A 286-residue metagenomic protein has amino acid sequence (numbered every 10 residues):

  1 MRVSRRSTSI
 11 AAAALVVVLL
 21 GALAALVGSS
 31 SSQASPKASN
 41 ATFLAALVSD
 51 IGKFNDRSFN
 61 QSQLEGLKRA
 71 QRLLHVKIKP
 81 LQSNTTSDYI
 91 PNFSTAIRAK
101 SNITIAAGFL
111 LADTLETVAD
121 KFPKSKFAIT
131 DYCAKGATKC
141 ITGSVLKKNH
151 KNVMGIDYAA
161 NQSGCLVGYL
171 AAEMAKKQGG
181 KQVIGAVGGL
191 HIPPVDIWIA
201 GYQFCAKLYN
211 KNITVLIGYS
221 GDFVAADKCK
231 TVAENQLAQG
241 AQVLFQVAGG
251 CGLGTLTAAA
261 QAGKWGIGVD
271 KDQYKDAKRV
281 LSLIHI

Functional and structural regions predicted by a protein language model:
A22-A41: C-terminal region of N-terminal signal peptides and the immediate post-cleavage residues of exported proteins
N40, A45-A70, K79-Y89, F109-L111 (+1 more regions): Extracytoplasmic "Venus flytrap"
L67, G164-I213, I217: An alpha-beta-alpha
L74-S83, N210-F223: Short beta-strand elements in bilobed, periplasmic/extracellular small-molecule ligand-binding domains
T86-K100, A226-G240: Short, well-structured alpha-helical segments in soluble
S101-F109, K126-T130, G240-G249, I267-V269: Periplasmic-binding protein-like
P123-D157, D270-K278: Flexible loop/hinge segments that line or gate small-molecule binding clefts
I284-I286: Conserved small/polar residues in nucleotide/adenosyl-binding loops
